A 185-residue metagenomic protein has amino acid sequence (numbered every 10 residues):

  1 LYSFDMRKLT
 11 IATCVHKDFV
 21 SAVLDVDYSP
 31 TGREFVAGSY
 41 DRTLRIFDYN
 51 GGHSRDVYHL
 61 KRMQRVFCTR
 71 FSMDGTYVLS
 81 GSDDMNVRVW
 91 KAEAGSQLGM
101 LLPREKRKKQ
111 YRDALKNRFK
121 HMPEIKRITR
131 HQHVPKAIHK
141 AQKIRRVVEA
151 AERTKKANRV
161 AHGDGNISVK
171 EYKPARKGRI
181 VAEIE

Functional and structural regions predicted by a protein language model:
L1-D5, L44-Y49, T69, V87-E93: WD40-repeat beta-propellers
L9, T43-L44, G52, L79: Ras-like small GTPase catalytic G-domain
T10-H16, H53-Y58: A short beta-strand motif characteristic of beta-propeller blades
V20, G32, D41-T43, M63 (+1 more regions): Surface-exposed loop/turn positions within WD40 beta-propeller blades
D27-R33, R70-G75: Loop/turn segments within WD40 beta-propeller blades
F35-V36, L79: Hydrophobic beta-strand segments that make up the repeating blades of beta-propeller and related beta-repeat
H53-C68, S72-Y77, G81-E185: Terminal intrinsically disordered, low-complexity extensions flanking WD-repeat/beta-propeller proteins
